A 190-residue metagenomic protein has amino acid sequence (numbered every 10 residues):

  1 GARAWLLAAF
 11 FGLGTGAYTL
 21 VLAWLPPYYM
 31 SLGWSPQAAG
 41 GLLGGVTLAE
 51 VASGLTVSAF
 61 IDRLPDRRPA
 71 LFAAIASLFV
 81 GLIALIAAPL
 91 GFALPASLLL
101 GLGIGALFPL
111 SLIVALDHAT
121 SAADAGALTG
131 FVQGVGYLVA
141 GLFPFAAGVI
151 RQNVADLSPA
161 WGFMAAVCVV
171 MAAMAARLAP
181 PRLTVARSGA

Functional and structural regions predicted by a protein language model:
A2-G54, S58: Extracytoplasmic gate region of multi-pass secondary transporters
T15, T19, G101-P109: Small-residue-rich segments within alpha-helical transmembrane domains of MFS-like 12-TM solute carriers
S53-V57, V139-F143, M174: Discrete transmembrane alpha-helix packing/kink hotspots characteristic of Major Facilitator Superfamily-like secondary
P69-A84: Structural signature of the two symmetry-related core transmembrane helices
G91-L100: Paired small-residue
A106-T120: Intracellular juxtamembrane helix-capping segments at the cytosolic ends of symmetry-related transmembrane helices
H118-M164: A late C-terminal transmembrane helix in Major Facilitator Superfamily
G162-A190: Multi-pass alpha-helical transporter architecture, strongest for 12-TM Major Facilitator/SLC carriers used
